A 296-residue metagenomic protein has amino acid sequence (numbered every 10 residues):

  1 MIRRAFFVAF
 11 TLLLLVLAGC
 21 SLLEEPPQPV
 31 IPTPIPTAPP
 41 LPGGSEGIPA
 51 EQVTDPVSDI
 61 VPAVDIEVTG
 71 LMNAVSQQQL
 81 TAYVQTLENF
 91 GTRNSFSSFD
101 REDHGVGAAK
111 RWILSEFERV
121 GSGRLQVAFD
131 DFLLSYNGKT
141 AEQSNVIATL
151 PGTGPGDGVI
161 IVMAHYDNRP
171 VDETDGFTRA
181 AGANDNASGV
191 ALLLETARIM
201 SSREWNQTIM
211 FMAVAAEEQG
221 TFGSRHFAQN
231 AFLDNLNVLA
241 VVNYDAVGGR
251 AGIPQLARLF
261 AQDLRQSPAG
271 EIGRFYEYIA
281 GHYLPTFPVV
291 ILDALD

Functional and structural regions predicted by a protein language model:
L15, C20-D65: Ser/Thr-rich, Proline-interspersed low-complexity disordered segments
E67-G70, Q79-T86, H104, A108-E116 (+6 more regions): Extracytoplasmic/secreted proteins, especially bacterial periplasmic and envelope-associated proteins
N73-Q77, Q85-F96, L114-G123, E195-W205 (+3 more regions): Sec-exported extracytoplasmic/periplasmic mature domains
Q79-E88, Q126-F129, N145-T149, V159-A164 (+6 more regions): Structural recognition of the beta-strand scaffold that forms the well-ordered cores of secreted hydrolase catalytic
Q79-P151: A non-catalytic alpha/beta surface segment that caps or lines the substrate-entry region of metallo-dependent hydrolase
G91-S95, F132-N137, G152-P155, Y166-P170 (+3 more regions): Solvent-exposed loop/turn segments at secondary-structure junctions within structured extracellular/periplasmic domains
T140-N145, P170, G176-P268: Acidic/histidine-rich catalytic neighborhood of metal-dependent amide-processing enzymes
V247-D296: Active-site-adjacent substrate-binding region of metalloamidase/peptidase-like peptide-processing proteins
